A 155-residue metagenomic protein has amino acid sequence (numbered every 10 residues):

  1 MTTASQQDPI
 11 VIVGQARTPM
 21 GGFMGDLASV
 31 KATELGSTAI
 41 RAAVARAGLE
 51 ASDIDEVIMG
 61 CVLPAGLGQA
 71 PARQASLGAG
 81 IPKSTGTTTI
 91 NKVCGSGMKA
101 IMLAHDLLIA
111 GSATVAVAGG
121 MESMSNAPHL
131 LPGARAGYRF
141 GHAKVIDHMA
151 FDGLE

Functional and structural regions predicted by a protein language model:
T2-I10, G22-D53, G68-E155: Acyl-thioester C-C bond-transforming condensing/cleaving domain
V13: Ligand-binding pocket segment of bilobal, Venus flytrap-like solute-binding proteins
A16-M20: Short polar catalytic/cofactor-binding loops
V57-C61: Short glycine-rich or small-residue beta-strand-to-loop segments that form or flank ligand, phosphate, metal/Fe-S
V62-L67: Short helix-coil transition sites and intra-membrane helix breaks within transmembrane domains of multi-pass
